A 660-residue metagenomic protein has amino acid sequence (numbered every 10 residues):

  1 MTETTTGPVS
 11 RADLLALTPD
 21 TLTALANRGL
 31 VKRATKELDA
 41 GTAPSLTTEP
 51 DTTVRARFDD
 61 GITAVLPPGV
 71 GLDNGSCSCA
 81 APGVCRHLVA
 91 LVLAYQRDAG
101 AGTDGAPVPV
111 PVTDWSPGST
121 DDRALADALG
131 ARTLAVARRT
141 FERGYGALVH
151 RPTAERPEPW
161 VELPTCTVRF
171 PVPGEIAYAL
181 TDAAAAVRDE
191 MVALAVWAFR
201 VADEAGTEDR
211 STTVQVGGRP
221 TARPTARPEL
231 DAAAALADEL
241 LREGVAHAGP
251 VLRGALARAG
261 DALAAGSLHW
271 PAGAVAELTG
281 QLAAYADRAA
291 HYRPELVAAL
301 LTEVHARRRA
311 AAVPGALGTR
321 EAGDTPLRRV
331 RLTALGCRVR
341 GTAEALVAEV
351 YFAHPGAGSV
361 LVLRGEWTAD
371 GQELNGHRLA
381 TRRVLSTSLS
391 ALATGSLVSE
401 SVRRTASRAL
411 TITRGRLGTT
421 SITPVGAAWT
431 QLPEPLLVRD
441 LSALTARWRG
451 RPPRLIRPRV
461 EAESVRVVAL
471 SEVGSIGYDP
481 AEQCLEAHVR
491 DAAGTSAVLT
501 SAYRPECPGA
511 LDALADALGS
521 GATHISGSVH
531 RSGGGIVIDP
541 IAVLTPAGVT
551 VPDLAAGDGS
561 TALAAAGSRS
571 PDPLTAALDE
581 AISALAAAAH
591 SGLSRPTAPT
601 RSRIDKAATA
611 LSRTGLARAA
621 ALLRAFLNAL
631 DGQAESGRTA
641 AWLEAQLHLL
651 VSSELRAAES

Functional and structural regions predicted by a protein language model:
M1-S660: Long, low-complexity, compositionally biased intrinsically disordered regions
